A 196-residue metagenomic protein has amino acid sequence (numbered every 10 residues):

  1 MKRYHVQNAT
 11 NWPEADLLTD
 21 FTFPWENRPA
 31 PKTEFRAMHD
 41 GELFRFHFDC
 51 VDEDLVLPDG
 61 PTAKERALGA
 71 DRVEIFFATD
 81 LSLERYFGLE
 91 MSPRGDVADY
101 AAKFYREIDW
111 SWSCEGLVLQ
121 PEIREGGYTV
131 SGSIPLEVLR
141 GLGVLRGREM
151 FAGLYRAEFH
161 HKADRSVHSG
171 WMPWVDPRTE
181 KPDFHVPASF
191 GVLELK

Functional and structural regions predicted by a protein language model:
M1-K196: Structural preference for beta-rich elements and adjacent junctions enriched in aromatics
